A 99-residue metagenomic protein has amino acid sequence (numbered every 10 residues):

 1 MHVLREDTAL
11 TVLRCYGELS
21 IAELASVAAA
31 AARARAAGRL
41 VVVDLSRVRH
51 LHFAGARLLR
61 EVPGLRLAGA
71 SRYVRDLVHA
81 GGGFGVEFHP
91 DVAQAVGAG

Functional and structural regions predicted by a protein language model:
M1-G99: STAS-like cytosolic regulatory interaction modules
